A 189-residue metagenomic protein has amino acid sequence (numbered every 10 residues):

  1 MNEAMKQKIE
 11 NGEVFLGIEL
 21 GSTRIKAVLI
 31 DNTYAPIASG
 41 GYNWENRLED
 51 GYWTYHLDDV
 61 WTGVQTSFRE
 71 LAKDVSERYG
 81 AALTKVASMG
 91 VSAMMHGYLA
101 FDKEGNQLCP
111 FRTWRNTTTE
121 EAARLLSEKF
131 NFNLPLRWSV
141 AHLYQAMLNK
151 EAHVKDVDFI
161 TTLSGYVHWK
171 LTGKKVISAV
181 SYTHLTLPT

Functional and structural regions predicted by a protein language model:
M1, H184-T189: Short intrinsically disordered, low-complexity coil segments enriched in acidic
M1-C109, R124, D156: N-terminal glycine/serine-rich phosphate-binding loop of ATP-dependent small-molecule kinases, especially carbohydrate
S22, T119, T189: Short, glycine/acidic-enriched loop or turn micro-motifs at the edges of active sites
R69-L185: Glycine-rich phosphate-binding/catalytic subdomain of phosphoryl-transfer and nucleotide/sugar-phosphate-processing
